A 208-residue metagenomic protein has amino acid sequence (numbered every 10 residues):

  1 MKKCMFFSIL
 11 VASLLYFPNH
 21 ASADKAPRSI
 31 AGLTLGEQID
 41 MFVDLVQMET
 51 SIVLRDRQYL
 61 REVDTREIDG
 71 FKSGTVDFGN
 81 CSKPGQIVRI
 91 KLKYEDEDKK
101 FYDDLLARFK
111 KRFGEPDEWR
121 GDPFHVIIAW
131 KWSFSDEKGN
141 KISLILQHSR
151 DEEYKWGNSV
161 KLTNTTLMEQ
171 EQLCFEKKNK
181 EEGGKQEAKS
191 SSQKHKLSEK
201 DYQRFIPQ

Functional and structural regions predicted by a protein language model:
M1-F7: Bacterial N-terminal signal peptides that target proteins for export
S8-Y16: Bacterial N-terminal signal peptides
F17-A23: Sec/Tat signal peptide C-region and signal peptidase I cleavage site
A23-E62, K93-Q208: Non-cytosolic coordination micro-motifs
D64-R108: Mid-chain, structured segments of secreted extracytoplasmic proteins
